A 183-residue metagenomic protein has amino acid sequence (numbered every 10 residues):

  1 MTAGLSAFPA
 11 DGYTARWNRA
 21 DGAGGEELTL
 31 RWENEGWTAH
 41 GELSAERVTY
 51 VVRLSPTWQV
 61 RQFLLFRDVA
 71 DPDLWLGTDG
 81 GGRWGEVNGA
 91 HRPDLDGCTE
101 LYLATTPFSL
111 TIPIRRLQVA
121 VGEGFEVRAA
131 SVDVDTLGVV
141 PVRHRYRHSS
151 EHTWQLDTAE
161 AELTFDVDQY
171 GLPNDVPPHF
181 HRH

Functional and structural regions predicted by a protein language model:
M1-G25, D73-T153: Solvent-exposed helix/loop surface patches that form functional interfaces
A7-V52: N-terminal ordered "arm"
G24-L28, V48-V52, D71-W75, E162-T164 (+1 more regions): A structural detector for short beta-strand units
W32-W37, R53-V60, T78-G81, S149-E151 (+1 more regions): Short, solvent-exposed coil/turn segments at beta-strand boundaries
L43-A45, Q155-A159: Short loop/turn motifs at secondary-structure junctions and domain boundaries
L43-N88: Hydrophobic/aromatic-rich structural module bridging two neighboring secondary-structure elements via a short loop
D157-H183: C-terminal structured interaction module
